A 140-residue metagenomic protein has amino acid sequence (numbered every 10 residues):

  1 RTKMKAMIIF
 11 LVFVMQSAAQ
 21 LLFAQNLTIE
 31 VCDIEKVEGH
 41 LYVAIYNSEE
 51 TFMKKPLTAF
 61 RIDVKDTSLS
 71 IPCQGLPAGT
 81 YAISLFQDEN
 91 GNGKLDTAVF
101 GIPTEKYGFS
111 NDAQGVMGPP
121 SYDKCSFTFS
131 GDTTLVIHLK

Functional and structural regions predicted by a protein language model:
R1-N26: Bacterial Sec-dependent N-terminal signal peptides
N26-E35, I137: A short, amphipathic beta-strand motif
K36-E50: Short, ordered, surface-exposed loop/turn motifs in non-cytosolic proteins
E38, A78-T80, D132: Extracellular Ig-like/FN3 beta-sandwich strand-entry sites
T67, P72, P77-T80: A glycine-anchored, Pro-Gly-centered beta-turn/N-cap motif
Y81-L85: A short tyrosine-centered beta-strand micro-motif
E89-D96: Acidic, glycine-anchored loop motifs typical of Ca2+
E105-K140: Extracellular beta-sheet/turn segments enriched in Thr/Pro/Gly and aliphatic residues
